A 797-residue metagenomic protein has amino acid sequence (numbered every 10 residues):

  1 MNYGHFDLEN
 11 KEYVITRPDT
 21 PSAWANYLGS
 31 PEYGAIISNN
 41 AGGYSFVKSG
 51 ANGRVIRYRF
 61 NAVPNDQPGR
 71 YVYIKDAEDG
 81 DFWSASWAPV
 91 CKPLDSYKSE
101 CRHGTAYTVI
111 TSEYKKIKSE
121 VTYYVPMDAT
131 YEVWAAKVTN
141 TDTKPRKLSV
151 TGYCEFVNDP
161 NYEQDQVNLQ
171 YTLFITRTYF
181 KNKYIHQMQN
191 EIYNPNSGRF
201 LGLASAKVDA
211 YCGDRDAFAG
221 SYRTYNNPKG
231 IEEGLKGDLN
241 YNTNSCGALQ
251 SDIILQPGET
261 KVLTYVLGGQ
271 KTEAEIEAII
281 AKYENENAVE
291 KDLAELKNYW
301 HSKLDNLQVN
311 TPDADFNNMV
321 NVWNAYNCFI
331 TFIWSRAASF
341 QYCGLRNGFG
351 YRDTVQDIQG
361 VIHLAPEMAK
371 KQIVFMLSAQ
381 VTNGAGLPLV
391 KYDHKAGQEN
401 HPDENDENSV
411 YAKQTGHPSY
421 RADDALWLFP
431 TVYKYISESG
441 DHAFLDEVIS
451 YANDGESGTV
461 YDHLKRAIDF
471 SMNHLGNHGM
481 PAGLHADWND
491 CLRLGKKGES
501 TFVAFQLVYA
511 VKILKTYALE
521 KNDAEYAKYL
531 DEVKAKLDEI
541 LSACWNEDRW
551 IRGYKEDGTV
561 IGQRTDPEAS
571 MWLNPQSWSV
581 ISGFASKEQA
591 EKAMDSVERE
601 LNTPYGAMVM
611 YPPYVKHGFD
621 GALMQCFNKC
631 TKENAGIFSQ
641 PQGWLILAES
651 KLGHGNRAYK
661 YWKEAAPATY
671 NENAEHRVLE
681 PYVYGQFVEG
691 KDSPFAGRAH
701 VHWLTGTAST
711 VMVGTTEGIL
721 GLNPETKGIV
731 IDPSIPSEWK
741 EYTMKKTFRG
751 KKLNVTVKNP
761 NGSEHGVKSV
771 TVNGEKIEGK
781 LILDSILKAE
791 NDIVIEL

Functional and structural regions predicted by a protein language model:
M1-R352, P366-F375, A379, K434-S439 (+7 more regions): Anionic coordination/interaction segments
K75, F349-T354, I358-H478, S500-V508 (+4 more regions): Aromatic-rich carbohydrate-recognition surfaces in CAZymes
T139-P145, E273-E275, E438-A452, I513-Y529 (+1 more regions): Inter-helical turn/loop segments and adjacent helix faces that build the functional surface of alpha-helical bundle
G152-Y153, N168, L387-P388, V508-M624 (+3 more regions): Catalytic cores of carbohydrate-active enzymes
S339-G348, P388-R421, A452-G458, M480-E499 (+3 more regions): Carbohydrate-binding/catalytic loop surfaces
P724-V755: Surface beta-strand/loop "capping" patches
K745, I786-L797: Short, well-structured beta-strand segments within conserved domains
T771-E778: Short strand-turn-strand beta-turns centered on an Asx-Gly dipeptide
